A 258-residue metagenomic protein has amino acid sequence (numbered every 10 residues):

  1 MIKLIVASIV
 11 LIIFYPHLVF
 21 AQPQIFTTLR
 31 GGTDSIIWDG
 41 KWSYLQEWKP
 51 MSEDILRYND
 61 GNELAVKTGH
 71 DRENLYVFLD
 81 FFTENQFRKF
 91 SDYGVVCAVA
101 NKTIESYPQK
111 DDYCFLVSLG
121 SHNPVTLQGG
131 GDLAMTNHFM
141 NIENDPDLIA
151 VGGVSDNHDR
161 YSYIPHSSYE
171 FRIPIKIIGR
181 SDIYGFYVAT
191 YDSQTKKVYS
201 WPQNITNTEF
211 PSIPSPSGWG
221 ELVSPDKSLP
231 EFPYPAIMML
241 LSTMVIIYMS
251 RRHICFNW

Functional and structural regions predicted by a protein language model:
M1-I9, F232, R251-W258: Positively charged n-region of N-terminal signal peptides that target proteins for export
A7-P16, T243-M244: Bacterial N-terminal signal peptides
H17-A21: Sec/Tat signal peptide C-region and signal peptidase I cleavage site
P23, S43-D132, S193-Y199, I205: Surface-exposed, glycine/proline- and aromatic-rich loop segments on solvent-exposed faces across compartments
S118-Y163: Glycine-aromatic-enriched beta-strand/loop faces of beta-sandwich-type recognition domains, especially lectin-like
I164-T208: Ser/Thr/Pro-rich, low-complexity mucin-like regions that serve as glycosylated stalks/linkers or repetitive adhesive
V223-I237: Short, threonine-centered small-residue motifs that mark membrane-proximal processing/anchoring sites and TM-junction
Y234-H253: A cross-kingdom C-terminal cell-surface attachment/processing module
